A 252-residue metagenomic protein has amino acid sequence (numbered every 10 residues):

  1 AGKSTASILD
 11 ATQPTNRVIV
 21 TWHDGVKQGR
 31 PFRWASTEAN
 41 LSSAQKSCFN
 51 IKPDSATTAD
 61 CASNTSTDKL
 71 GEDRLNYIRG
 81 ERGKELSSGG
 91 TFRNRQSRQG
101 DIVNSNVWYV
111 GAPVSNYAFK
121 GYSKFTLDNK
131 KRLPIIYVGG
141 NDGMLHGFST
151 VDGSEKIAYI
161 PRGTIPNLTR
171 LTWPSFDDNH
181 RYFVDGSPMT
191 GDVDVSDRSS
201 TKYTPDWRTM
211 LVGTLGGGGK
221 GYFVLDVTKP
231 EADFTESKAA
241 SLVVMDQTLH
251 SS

Functional and structural regions predicted by a protein language model:
A1-S252: A fold-level detector for beta-propeller and closely related beta-sheet-rich head/sensor domains
